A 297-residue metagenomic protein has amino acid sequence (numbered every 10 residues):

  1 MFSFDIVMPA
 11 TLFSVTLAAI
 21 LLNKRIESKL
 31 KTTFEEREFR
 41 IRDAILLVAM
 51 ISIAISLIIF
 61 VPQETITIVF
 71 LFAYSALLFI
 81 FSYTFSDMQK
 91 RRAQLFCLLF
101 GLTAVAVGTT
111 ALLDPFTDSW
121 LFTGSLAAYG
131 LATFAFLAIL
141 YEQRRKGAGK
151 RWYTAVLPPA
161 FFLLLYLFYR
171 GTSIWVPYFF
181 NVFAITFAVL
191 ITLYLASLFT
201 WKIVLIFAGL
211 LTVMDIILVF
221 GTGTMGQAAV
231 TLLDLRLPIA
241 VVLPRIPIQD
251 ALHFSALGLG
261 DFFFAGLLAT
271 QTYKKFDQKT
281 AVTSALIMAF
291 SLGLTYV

Functional and structural regions predicted by a protein language model:
M1-V297: A membrane-topology feature that recognizes alpha-helical transmembrane segments and their immediate juxtamembrane
